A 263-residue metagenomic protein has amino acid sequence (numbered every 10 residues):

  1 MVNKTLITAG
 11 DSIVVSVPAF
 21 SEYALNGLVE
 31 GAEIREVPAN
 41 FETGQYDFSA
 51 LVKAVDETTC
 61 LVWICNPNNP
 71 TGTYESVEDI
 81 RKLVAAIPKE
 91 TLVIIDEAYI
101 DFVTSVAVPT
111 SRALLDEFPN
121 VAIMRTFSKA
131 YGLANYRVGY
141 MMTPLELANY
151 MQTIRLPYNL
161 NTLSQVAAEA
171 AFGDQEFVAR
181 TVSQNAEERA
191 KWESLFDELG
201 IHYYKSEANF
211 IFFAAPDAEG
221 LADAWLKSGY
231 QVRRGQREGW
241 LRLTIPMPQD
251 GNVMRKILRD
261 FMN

Functional and structural regions predicted by a protein language model:
M1-S12, E30: Phosphate-binding glycine-rich loop
V17, E36-F41, Q236: Short beta->alpha connector loops at strand-helix junctions that form conserved, small/polar/Pro-enriched
F20, N66-P70, I100, K129 (+1 more regions): Short glycine-rich anion-binding loops that position phosphate/pyrophosphate groups of nucleotides and phosphorylated
L28, Q45-T58, P70-V93, E97-S128: Active-site pre-lysine segment of PLP-dependent enzymes
E78, E219, A224-S228, R233-N263: PLP-dependent enzyme catalytic core of the Aspartate aminotransferase-like
N120-D197, I201-Y204: PLP-dependent aminotransferase class I/II
A186, L195-S228, I245: Conserved PLP-binding catalytic core of the aspartate aminotransferase-like
